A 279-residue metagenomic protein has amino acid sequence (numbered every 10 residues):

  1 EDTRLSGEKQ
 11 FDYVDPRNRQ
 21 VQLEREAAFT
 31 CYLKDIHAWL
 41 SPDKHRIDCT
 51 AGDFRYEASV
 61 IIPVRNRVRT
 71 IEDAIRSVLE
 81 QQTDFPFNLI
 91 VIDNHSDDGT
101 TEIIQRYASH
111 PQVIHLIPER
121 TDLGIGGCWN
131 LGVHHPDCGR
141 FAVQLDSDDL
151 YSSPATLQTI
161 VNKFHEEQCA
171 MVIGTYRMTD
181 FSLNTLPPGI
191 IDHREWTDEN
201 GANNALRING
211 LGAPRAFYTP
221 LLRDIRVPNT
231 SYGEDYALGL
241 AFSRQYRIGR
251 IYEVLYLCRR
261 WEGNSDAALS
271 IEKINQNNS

Functional and structural regions predicted by a protein language model:
E1, T175, G249-L255: Catalytic beta-strand/loop signature of glycosyltransferases that borders the donor
R76-P86: Short, acidic, metal-binding catalytic loop of nucleotide-sugar glycosyltransferases
D93-E102, T121: A conserved acidic beta->alpha catalytic loop
E119-D137: Glycine-rich, basic loop-to-helix element that forms the pyrophosphate-binding segment of sugar-nucleotide handling
G139-L150: Short beta-strand-to-loop acidic/aromatic patch adjacent to the donor-nucleotide binding site
A155-P188: Conserved donor NDP-sugar-binding/catalytic core segment of glycosyltransferases
P188-I208: Short, flexible, basic/aromatic active-site loop/helix in glycosyltransferases
S231-L238: Acidic donor-binding loop at a coil-to-helix junction in glycosyltransferase catalytic cores that engages
